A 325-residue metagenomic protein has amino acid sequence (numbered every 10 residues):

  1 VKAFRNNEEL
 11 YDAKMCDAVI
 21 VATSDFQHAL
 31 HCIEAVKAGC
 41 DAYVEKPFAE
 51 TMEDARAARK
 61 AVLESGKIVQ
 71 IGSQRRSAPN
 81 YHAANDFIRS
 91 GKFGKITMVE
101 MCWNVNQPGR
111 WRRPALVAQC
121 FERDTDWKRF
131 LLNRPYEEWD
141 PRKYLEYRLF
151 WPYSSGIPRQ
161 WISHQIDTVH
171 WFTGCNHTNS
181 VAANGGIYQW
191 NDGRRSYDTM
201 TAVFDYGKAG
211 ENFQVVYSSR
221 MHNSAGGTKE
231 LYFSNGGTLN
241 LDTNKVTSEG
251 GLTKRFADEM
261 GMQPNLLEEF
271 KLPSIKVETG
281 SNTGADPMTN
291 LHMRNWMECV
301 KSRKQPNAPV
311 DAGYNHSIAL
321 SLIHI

Functional and structural regions predicted by a protein language model:
V1-V44, E50-I68: N-terminal glycine-/serine-/threonine-rich beta1-alpha1-beta2 phosphate-ribose binding loop of Rossmann-like
F4, A22-Q27, F48-E50, A55 (+3 more regions): Short, solvent-exposed turn/loop segments enriched in Gly/Ser/Thr/Pro and often Arg
E8-Y11, I20, C32-V36, R59 (+7 more regions): Non-transmembrane alpha-helical segments in soluble domains of secreted/periplasmic/extracellular proteins
I20-V21, Y43-V44, E50, I68-I71 (+5 more regions): Structural recognition of the beta-strand scaffold that forms the well-ordered cores of secreted hydrolase catalytic
S65-I71, R75-A182, I187-G193, T228-L231 (+4 more regions): Predominantly a Rossmann-like dinucleotide-binding segment in NAD(P)-dependent oxidoreductases
G185, D192-R194, D205-M288: NAD(P)-dinucleotide binding in Rossmann-like oxidoreductases
V277-S281, C299-H316: Glycine- and charged-residue-rich phosphate/anionic-cofactor binding loop of Rossmann-like
I323-I325: Conserved small/polar residues in nucleotide/adenosyl-binding loops
